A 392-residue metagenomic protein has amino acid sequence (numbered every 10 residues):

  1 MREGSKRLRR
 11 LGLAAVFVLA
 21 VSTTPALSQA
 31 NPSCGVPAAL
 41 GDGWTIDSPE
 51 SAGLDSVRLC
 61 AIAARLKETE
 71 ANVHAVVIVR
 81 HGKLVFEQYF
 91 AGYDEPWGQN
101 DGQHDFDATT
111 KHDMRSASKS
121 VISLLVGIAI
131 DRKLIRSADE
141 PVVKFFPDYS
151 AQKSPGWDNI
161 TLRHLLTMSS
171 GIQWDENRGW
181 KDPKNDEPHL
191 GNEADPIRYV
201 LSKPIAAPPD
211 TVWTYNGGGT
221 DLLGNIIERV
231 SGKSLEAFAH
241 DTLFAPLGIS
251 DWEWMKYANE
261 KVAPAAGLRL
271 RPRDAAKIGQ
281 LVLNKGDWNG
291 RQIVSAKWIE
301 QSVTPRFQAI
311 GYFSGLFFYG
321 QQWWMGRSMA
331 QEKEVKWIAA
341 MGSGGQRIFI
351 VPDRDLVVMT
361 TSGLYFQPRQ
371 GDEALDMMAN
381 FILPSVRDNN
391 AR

Functional and structural regions predicted by a protein language model:
G4-K6, V16-G102, I130-R136, A194 (+2 more regions): N-terminal leader/targeting segments and the immediately adjacent pre-domain N-terminus
C60, G82, T110-A138, L165 (+2 more regions): Active-site SXXK
E68-V77, Y93-F146, G156, I160 (+2 more regions): Short active-site loop at a secondary-structure junction that contains or immediately precedes the catalytic residue(s)
Q88, W97-G102, P141-K144, K181-P208 (+1 more regions): Short, charged, amphipathic alpha-helices and their helix-cap/turn boundaries
A108, D113, R132-I172, S202 (+1 more regions): Active-site helix/loop module of the DD-peptidase/beta-lactamase fold, centered on the serine-lysine SxxK catalytic
G219-I226, A266-W288, Q346-G363: Active-site-proximal alpha-helical segments within enzyme catalytic domains
I249-W252, V303-V357: Active-site Gly/Thr loop motif
A340-R392: Structured C-terminal helix/loop/strand segments within mature extracytoplasmic catalytic/sensor domains
